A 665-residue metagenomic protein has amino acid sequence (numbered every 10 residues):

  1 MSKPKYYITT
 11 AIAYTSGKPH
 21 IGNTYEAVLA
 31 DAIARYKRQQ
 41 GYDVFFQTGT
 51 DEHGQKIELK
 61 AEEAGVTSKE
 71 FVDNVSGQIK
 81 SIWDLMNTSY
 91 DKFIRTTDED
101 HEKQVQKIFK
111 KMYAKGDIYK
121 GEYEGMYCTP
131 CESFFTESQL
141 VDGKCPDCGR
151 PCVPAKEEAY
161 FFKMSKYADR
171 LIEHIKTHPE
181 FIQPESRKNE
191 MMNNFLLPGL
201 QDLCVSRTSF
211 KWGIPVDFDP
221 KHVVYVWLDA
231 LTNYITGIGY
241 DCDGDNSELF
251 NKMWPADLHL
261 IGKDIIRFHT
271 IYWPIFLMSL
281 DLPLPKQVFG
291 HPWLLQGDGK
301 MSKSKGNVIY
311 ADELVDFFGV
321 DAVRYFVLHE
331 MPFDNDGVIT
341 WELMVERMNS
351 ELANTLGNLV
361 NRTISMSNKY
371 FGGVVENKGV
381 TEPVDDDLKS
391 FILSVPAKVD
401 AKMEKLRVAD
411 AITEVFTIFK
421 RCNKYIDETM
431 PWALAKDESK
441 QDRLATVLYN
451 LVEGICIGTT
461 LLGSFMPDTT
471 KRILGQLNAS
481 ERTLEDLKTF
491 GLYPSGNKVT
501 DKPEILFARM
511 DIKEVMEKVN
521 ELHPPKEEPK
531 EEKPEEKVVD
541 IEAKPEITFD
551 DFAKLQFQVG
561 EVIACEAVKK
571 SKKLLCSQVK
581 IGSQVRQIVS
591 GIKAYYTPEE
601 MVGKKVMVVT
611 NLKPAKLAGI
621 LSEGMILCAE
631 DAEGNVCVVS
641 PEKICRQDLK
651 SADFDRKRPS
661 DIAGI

Functional and structural regions predicted by a protein language model:
S2-T48, D100-Q104, C148, P154-K369 (+1 more regions): Structured secondary-structure scaffolds
S2-V75, I94-F109, A114, C131 (+6 more regions): N-terminal catalytic cores of NTP/NDP-binding nucleotidyl/phosphoryl-transfer enzymes
S76-D91: A glycine-rich helix N-cap at a beta->alpha junction
K115-A168, I172: Cys/His-rich short segments
K120, L343-V380, F391-V499, V609: Helix-rich, typically C-terminal accessory recognition domains appended to large enzymatic cores
Q287-G290, L474-Q476, C576: Beta-strand segments within the central parallel beta-sheet cores of soluble alpha/beta enzyme folds
I473-D551: Intrinsic disorder at enzyme termini
K530-I665: Phosphate-backbone binding interfaces of nucleic-acid-interacting proteins
